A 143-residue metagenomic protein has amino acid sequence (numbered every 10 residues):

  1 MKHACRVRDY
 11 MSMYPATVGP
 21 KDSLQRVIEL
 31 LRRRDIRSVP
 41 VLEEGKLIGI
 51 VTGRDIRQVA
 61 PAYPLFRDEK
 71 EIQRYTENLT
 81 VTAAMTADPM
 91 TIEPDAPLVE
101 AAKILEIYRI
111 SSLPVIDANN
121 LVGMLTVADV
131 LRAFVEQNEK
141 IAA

Functional and structural regions predicted by a protein language model:
M1-Y14, T52-P89, A102-E106, T126-A143: Tandem CBS (Bateman) regulatory domains
V18-D35, V41-E43, T82-M85, T91-R109 (+2 more regions): The conserved cystathionine-beta-synthase
R32-R37, P61, L65: Short helix-capping and hinge/turn segments at secondary-structure transitions, especially at repeat and domain
E44-G45, A118, V127: Short, ordered loop/turn segments at secondary-structure junctions
L47-I50, L98, L121-M124: Glycine-rich acetyl-CoA-binding "A-motif" of GNAT/NAT acetyltransferases
Q73-T76, E93, P97, V122: Short, well-structured alpha-helical patches and their helix-loop capping segments that border functional surfaces
